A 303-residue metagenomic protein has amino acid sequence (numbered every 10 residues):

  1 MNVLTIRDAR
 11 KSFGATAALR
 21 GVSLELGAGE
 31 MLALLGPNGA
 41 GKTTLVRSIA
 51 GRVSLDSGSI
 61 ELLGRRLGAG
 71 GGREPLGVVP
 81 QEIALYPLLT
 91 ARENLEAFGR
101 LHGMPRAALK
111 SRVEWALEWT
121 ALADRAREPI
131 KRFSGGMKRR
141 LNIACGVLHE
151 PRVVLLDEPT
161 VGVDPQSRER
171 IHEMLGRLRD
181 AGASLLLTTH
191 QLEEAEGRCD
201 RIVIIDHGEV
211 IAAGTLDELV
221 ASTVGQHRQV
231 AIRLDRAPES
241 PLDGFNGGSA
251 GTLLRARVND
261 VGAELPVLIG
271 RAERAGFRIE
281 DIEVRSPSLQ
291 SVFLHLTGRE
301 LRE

Functional and structural regions predicted by a protein language model:
A50: Helix-to-loop junction immediately C-terminal to a conserved catalytic motif
G58-G72: Conserved ABC transporter NBD signature motif
E96, R100, A107-R125: Conserved ABC ATPase "signature" region
V154-E158: Catalytic Walker B motif of ABC-type/P-loop ATPase nucleotide-binding domains
H172-N259: ABC transporter nucleotide-binding domain
